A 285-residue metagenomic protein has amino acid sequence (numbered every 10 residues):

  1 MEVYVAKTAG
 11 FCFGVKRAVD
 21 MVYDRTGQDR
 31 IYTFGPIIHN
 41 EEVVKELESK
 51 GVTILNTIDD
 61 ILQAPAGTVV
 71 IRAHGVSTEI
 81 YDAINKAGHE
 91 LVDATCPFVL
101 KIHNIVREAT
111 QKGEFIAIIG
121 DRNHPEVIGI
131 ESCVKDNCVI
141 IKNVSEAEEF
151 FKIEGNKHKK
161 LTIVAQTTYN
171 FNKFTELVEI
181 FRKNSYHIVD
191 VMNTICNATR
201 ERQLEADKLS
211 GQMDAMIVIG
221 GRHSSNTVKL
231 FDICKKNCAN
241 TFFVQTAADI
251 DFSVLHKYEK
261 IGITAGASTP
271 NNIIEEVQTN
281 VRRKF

Functional and structural regions predicted by a protein language model:
M1-F285: The feature marks the mature, well-folded catalytic cores of soluble enzymes
